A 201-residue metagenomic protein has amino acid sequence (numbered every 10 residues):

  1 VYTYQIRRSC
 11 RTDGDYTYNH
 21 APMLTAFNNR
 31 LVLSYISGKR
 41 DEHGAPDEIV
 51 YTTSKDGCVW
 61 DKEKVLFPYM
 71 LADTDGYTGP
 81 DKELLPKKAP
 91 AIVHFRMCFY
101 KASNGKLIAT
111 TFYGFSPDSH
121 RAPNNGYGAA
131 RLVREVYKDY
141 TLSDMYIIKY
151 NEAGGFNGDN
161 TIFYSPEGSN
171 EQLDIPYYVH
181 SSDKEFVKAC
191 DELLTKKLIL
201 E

Functional and structural regions predicted by a protein language model:
V1-T17, A26-I92, K101-E201: Beta-rich carbohydrate-recognition and catalytic domains
A21-M23, R96-C98: Conserved beta-strand position repeated once per blade in WD40 beta-propeller domains
